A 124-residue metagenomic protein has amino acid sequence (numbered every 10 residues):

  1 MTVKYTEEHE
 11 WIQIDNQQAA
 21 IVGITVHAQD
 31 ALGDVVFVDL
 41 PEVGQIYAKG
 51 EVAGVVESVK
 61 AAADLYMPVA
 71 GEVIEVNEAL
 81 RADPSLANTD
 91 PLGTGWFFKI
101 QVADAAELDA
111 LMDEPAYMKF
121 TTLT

Functional and structural regions predicted by a protein language model:
M1-V52, S85, T89-T124: Acidic, low-complexity mobile loops and tails
I12-I14, V59, V76-A79, A105: Residue-level recognition of beta-strand microenvironments
Q18, V59-A61, V69: Periplasm/extracytoplasmic soluble domains of Gram-negative envelope assemblies and related organellar analogs
I46, D64, A70-E72: Beta-solenoid/beta-rich acyl/carboxylate-transfer cores
A63, R81, E107: Conserved protein kinase catalytic core
A70-L86, D90: Short peripheral tails and domain-boundary helices/loops at the edges of structured domains
